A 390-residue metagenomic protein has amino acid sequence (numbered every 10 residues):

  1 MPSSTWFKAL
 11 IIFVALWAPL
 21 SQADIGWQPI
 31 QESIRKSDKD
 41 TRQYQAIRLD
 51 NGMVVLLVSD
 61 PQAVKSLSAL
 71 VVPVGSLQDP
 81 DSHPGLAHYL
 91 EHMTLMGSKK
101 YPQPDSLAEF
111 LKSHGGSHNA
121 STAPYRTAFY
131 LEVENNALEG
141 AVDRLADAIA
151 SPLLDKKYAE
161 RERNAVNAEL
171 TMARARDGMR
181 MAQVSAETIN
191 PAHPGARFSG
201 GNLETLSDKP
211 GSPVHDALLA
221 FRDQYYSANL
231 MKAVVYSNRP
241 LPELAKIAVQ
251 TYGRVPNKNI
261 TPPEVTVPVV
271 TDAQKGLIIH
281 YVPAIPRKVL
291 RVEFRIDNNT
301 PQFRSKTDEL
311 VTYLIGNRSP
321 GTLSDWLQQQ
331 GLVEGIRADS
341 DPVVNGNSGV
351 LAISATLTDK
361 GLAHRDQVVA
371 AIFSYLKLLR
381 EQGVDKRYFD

Functional and structural regions predicted by a protein language model:
A18-L20: N-terminal signal peptide c-region/cleavage motif recognized by signal peptidases
D24-Q28, P191, G195-A196, K232-V289 (+3 more regions): An aromatic/glycine/proline-enriched structural segment found at the starts of mature extracellular/organellar domains
G26-Q45, E187-M231, E264-P268, N298-T300 (+2 more regions): Histidine-acidic residue clusters that define the catalytic metal-binding segment of zinc metallopeptidase domains
S37-A69: Mature N-terminal segment immediately following signal peptide/propeptide cleavage in secreted/periplasmic
G52, L70, H88, F129 (+10 more regions): Buried hydrophobic packing residues in well-ordered domains
L67-E132, R197-N202, S212, N317-G335 (+5 more regions): M16/MPP (pitrilysin/insulinase) zinc-metallopeptidase core fold and M16-derived inactive scaffolds
G97-K100, E132-R163, N347-D390: M16/insulysin-pitrilysin zinc metalloprotease superfamily fold
R163, G178, H215-Q250: Non-catalytic, conformational "gating/processing" segments within enzyme and secreted inhibitor domains
